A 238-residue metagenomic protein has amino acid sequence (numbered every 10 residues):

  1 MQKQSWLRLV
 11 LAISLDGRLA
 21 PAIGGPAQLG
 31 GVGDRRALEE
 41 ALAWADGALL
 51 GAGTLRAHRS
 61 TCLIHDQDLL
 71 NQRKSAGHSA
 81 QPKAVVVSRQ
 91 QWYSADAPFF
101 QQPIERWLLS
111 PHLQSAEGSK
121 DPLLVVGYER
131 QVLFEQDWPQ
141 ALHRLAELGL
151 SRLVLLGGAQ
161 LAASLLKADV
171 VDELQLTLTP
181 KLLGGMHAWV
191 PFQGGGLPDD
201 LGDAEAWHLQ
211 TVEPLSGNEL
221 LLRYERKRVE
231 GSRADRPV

Functional and structural regions predicted by a protein language model:
M1-V238: Enzymes that bind and transform nitrogen-containing heteroaromatic metabolites
